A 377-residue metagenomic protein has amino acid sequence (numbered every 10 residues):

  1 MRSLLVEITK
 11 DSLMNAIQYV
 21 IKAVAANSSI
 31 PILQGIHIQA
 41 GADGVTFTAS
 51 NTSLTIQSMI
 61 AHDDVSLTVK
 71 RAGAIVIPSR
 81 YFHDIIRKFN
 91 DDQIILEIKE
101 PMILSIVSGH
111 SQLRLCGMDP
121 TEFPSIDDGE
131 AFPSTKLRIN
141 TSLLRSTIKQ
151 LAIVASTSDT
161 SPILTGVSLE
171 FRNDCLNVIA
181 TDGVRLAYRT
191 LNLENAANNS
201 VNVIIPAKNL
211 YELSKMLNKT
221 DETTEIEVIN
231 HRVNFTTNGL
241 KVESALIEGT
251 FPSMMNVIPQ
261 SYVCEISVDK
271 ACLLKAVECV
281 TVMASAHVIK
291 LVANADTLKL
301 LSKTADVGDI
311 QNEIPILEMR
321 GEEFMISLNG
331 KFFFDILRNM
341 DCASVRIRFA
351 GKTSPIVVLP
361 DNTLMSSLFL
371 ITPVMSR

Functional and structural regions predicted by a protein language model:
M1-R377: Structural preference for solvent-exposed beta-strand-turn elements and adjacent flexible terminal/loop segments within
